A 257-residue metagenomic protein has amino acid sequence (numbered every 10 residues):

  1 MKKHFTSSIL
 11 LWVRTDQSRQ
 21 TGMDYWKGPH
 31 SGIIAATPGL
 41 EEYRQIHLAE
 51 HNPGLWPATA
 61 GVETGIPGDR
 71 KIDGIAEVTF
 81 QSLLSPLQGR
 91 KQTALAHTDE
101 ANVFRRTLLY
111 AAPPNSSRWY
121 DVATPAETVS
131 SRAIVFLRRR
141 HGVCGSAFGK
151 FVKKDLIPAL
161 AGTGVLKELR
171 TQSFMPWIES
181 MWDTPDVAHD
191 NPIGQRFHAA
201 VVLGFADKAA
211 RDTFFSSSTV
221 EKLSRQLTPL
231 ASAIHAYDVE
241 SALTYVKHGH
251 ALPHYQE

Functional and structural regions predicted by a protein language model:
M1-E257: Macromolecular interaction modules
